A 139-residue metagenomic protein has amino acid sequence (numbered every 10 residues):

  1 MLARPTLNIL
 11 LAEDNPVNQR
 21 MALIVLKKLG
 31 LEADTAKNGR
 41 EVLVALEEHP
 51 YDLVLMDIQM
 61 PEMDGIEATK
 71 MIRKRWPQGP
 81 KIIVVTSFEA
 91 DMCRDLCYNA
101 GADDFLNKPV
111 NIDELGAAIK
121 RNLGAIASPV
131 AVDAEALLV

Functional and structural regions predicted by a protein language model:
E13: Conserved acidic carboxylate
Q19-K28: Charged docking surfaces used in two-component/phosphorelay signaling
K37-E41, D64-K70: Acidic catalytic/metal-coordinating carboxylates
E47-H49, I72-P80, A100, R121: Conserved phosphotransfer cores of two-component systems
H49-L55: Active-site beta3 strand of CheY-like receiver
P61, A90: The feature encodes the CheY-like receiver
M92, V110-I119, A127: C-terminal output helix
